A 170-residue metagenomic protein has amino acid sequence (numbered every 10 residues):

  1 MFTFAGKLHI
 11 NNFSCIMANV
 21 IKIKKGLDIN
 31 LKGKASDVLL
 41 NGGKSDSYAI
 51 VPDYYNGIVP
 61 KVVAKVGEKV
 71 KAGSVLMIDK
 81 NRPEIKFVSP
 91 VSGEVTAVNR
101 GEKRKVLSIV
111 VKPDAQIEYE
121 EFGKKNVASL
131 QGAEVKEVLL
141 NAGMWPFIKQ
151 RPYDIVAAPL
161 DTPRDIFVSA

Functional and structural regions predicted by a protein language model:
M1-I16: Short, Lys/Arg-enriched N-terminal segments with co-localized hydrophobic residues within the first ~10-30 amino acids
N12-V63, I78: N-terminal, Lys/Arg-enriched amphipathic/low-complexity engagement segments that precede the first folded domain
Y54-I58, V70-G73, R82, K86-A97: Generic structural motif
I58-V59, V63, K80, E118-N126: Aromatic/His-enriched, Gly/Pro-containing loop or helix-boundary segments that lie immediately adjacent to catalytic
A64-V70, N99-E102: Acidic, glycine-anchored pre-beta loop/turn
D79-P90, R104-L107, Y119: Short, Lys/Arg- and Gly-enriched loop/turn segments at beta-strand edges
N99-A170: Buried, small/hydrophobic-residue-enriched core segments of structured protein domains
